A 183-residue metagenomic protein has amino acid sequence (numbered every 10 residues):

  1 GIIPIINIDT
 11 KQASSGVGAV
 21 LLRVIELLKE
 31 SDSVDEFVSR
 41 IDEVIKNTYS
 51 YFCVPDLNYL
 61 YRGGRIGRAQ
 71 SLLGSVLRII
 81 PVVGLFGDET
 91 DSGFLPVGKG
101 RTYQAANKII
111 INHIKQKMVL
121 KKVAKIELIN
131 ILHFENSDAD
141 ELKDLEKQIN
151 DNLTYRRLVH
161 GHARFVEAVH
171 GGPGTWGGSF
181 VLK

Functional and structural regions predicted by a protein language model:
G1-I6, Q12-K183: Mixed-charge interfacial surface used for oligomerization/domain docking and macromolecular partner engagement
